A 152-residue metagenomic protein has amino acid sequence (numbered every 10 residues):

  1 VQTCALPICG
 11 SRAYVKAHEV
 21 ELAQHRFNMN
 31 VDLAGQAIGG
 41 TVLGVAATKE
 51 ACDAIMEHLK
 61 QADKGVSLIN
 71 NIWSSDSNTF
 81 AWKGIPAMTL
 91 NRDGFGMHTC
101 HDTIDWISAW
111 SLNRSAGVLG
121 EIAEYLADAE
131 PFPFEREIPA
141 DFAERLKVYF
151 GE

Functional and structural regions predicted by a protein language model:
T3-L6: Short, small-residue-biased leader/transition segments that mark boundaries at the very start of proteins
I8-R12, G39-V42: Short, well-ordered secondary-structure micro-motifs
I8-S11, L22, C52: Alpha-helix initiation and N-capping motif
S11, D32-A34, D93: Histidine- and/or cysteine-centered catalytic micro-motif in compact active-site loops
S11-H18, S74-S75: Alpha-helical scaffolding within the catalytic cores of extracellular/periplasmic polymer-degrading hydrolases
K16-I38: A glycine-rich helix N-cap at a beta->alpha junction
F27, Q36-E152: Active-site-adjacent substrate-binding region of metalloamidase/peptidase-like peptide-processing proteins
